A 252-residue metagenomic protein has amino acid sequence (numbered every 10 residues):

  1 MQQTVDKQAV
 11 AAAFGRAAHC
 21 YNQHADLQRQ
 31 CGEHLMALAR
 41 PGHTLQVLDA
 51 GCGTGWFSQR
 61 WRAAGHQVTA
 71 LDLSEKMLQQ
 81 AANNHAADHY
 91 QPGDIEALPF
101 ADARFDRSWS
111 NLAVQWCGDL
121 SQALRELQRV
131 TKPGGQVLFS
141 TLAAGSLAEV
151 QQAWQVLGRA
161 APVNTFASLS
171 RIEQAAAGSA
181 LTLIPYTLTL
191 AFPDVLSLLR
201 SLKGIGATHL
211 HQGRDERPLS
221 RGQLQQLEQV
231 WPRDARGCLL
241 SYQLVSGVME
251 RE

Functional and structural regions predicted by a protein language model:
M1-G42, W56-R60, M77: Conserved class I S-adenosyl-L-methionine
L27-Q28, T54, T182-E252: Conserved Class I S-adenosyl-L-methionine
L48-A97: Class I SAM-dependent methyltransferase SAM/SAH-binding core
E96-S108: A short acidic, Gly/Pro-enriched loop at the edge of an enzyme's catalytic core that lines a small-molecule cofactor
R107-D119: A short SAM/SAH-binding and catalytic strip from SAM-dependent methyltransferases
S121-P133: A short glycine-rich, Lys/Arg-flanked "PGG" loop and its adjoining helix->strand segment in the class I
G134-V195, T208-P218: Conserved catalytic/acceptor-binding region of the Class I
